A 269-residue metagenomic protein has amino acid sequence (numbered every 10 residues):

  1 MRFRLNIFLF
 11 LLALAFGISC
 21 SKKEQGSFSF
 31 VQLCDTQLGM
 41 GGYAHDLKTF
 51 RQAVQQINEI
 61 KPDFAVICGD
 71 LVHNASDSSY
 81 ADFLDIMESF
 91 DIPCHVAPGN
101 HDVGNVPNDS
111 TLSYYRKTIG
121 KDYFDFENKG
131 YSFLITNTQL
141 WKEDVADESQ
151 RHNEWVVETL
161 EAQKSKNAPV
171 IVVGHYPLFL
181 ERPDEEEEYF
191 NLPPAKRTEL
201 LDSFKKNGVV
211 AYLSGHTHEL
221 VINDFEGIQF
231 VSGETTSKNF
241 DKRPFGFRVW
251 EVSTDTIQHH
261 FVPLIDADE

Functional and structural regions predicted by a protein language model:
M1-F8: Bacterial N-terminal signal peptides that target proteins for export
F8-G17: Bacterial N-terminal signal peptides
C20-D82, E269: N-terminal active-site segment of His-dependent metallophosphoesterases
F30, A65, F133, V170-I171: Hydrophobic beta-strand anchors of alpha/beta hydrolase catalytic cores
D35, G69-D70, G99-N100, H175 (+1 more regions): Active-site glycine-centered loops adjacent to acidic/histidine catalytic or metal-binding residues that shape
D77-P169, E187-F190, P194-K206, A211 (+1 more regions): Extended active-site neighborhood of metal-dependent phosphoesterases/phosphodiesterases
Q163-R182: Short acidic, glycine-rich surface-loop motifs adjacent to enzyme active sites
H260-E269: Short, solvent-exposed aromatic-acidic interface loops
